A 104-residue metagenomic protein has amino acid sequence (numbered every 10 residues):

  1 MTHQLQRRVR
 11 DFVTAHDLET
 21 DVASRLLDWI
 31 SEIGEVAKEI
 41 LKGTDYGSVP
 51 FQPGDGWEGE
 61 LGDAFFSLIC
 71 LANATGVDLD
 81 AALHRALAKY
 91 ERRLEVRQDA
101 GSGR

Functional and structural regions predicted by a protein language model:
M1-L61, F65-R104: Flexible "arm" and connector segments at domain edges
